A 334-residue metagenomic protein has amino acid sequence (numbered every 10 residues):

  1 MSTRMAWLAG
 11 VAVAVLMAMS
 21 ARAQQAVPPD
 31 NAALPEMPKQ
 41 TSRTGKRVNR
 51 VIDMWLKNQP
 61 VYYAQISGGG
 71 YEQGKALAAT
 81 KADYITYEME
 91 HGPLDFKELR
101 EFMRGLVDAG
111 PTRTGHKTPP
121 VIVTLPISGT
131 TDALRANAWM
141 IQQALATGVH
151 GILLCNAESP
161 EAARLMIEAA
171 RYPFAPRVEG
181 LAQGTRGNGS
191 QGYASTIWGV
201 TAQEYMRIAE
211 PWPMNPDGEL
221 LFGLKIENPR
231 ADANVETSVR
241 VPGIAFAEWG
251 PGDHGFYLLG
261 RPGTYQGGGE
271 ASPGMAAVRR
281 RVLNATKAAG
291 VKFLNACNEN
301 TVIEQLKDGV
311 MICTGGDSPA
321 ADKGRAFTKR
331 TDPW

Functional and structural regions predicted by a protein language model:
M1-A9: Bacterial N-terminal signal peptides that target proteins for export
A9-A18: Bacterial N-terminal signal peptides
A12, Q24-W334: Expand to "…catalyze enediolate/carbanion chemistry for C-C bond making/breaking, isomerization, decarboxylation
M19-A23: Sec/Tat signal peptide C-region and signal peptidase I cleavage site
